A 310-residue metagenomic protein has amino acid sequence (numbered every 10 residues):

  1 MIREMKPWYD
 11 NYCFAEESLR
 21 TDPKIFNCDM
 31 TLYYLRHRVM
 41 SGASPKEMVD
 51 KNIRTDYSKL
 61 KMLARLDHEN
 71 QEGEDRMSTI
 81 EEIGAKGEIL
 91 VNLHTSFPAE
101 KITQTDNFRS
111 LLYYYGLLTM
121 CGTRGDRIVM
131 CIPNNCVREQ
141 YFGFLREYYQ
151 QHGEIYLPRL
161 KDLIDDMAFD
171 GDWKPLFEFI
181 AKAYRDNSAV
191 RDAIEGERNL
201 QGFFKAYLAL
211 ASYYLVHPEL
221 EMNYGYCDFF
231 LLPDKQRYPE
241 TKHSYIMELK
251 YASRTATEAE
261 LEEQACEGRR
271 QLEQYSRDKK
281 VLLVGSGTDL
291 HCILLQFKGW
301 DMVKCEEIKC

Functional and structural regions predicted by a protein language model:
M1-R36: Amphipathic alpha-helical segments of the small helical/lid subdomains adjacent to P-loop NTPase cores
E16-E17, G42, L283: Amphipathic alpha-helical interaction segments
L19-I25, K235, K279, C292-Q296: Short, charged helix-to-loop "capping" segments that act as catalytic/coupling loops
I25-R270, Q274-S276, C305-C310: Extended alpha-helical interface modules used as scaffolds for assembling large macromolecular complexes
K280-C310: Domain-level recognition of nuclease-like catalytic cores that cleave nucleotide substrates
